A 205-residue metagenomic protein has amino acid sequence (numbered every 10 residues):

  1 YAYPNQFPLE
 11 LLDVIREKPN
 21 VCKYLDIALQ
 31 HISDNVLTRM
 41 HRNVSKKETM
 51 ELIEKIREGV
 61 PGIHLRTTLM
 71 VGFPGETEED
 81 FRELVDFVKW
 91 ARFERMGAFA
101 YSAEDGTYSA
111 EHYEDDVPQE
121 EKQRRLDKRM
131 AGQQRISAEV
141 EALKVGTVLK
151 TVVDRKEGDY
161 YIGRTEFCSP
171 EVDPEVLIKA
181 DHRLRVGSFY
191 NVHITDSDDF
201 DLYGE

Functional and structural regions predicted by a protein language model:
Y1-A2, L37-V44, H64-F73, E104-H112 (+2 more regions): Noncatalytic linker/hinge segments flanking ATPase motor cores
Y1-E78, W90: Conserved SAM/AdoMet-binding glycine-rich loop
Q6-E10, L29-H41, V71-E78, E94-E120 (+2 more regions): Flexible glycine/acidic-rich beta-alpha junction loops that bind and position SAM and/or redox cofactors in anaerobic
D13-Y24, E83-R95, G158, L184: Structural recognition of alpha->loop->beta junctions
K23-Y24, L37-T38, G59-H64, E79-F81 (+6 more regions): Extended hydrophobic-aromatic, low-complexity segments
L25, K47-E58, R82, D86-W90 (+3 more regions): Proteins enriched for Cys/Gly/acidic motifs involved in redox and nucleic-acid/cofactor modification
I27, T68, V88, M96 (+3 more regions): Conserved, mostly hydrophobic/aromatic
A100, E111-E205: Terminal RNA-binding accessory module
